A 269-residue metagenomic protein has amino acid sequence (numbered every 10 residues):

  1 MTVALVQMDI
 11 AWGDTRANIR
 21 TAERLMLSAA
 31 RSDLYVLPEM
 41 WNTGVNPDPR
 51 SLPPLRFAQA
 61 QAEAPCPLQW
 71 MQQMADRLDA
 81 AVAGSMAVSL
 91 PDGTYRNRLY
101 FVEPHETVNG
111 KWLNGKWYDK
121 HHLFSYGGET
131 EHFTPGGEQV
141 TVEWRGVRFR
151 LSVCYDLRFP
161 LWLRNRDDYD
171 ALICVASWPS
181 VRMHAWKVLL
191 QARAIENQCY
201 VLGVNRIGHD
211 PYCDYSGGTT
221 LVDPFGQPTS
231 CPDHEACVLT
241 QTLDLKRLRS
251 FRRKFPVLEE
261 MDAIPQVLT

Functional and structural regions predicted by a protein language model:
M1-L5: Extreme N-terminal starter segment of soluble prokaryotic enzymes
Q7-W12: Short polar catalytic/cofactor-binding loops
T15, E23-K111, P179-R193: Cys-nucleophile CN-hydrolase/nitrilase-fold catalytic domain and related Cys-dependent amidase chemistry that acts on
T43, Y100-E103, Y118-F124, T220 (+1 more regions): Short beta->alpha transition motifs characteristic of CBS
Q59, E63, S89-R166, R182-V188 (+2 more regions): Active-site catalytic loop in hydrolytic enzyme cores
A62-A83, L157-L239: CN hydrolase (nitrilase-like) catalytic-core segments centered on the catalytic cysteine and neighboring Lys/Glu
K116, T141, R206-T269: C-terminal beta-strand edge segments of enzyme domains
